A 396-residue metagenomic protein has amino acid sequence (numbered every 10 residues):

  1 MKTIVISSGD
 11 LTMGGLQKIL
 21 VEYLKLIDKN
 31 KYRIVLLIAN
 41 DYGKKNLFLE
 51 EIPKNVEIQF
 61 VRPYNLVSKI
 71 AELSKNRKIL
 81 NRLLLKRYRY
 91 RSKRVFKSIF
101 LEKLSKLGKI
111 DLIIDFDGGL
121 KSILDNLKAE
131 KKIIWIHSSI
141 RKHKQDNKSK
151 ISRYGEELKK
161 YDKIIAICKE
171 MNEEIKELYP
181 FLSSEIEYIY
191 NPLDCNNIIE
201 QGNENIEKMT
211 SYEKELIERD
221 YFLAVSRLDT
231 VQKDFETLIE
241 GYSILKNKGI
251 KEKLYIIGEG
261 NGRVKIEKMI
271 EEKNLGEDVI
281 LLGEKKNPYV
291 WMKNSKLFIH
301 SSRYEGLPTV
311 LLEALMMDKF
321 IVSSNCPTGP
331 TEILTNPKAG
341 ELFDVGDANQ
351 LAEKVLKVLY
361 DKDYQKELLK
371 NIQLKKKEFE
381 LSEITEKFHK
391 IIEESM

Functional and structural regions predicted by a protein language model:
I6-M13, L26, N30-K86, M171 (+2 more regions): N-terminal strand-loop element at the rim of the active site of nucleotide-sugar-dependent glycosyltransferases
G14-E22, D220, A224-I244, I250 (+2 more regions): A conserved mid-protein helix/loop that constitutes part of the nucleotide-sugar donor-binding site
I134-H137, K159-E177, F181-N205: Donor nucleotide-sugar binding/catalytic pocket of nucleotide-sugar-dependent glycosyltransferases
E271, Q350, K357, Y364-L381 (+1 more regions): A short, well-ordered alpha-helix in the C-terminal region of glycosyltransferases
E284, R303: Aromatic "clamp/platform" in nucleotide-sugar-dependent glycosyltransferases that forms part of the donor/acceptor
E313, C326-P337, E341-L342: Short acidic/histidine- and often glycine-rich active-site loop of Leloir-type glycosyltransferases that engages
F320-S324: Short hydrophobic beta-strand element within catalytic cores of glycosyltransferases and related nucleotide-activated
N336-A348, K357-K362: Conserved acidic donor-binding segment of nucleotide-sugar-dependent glycosyltransferases
